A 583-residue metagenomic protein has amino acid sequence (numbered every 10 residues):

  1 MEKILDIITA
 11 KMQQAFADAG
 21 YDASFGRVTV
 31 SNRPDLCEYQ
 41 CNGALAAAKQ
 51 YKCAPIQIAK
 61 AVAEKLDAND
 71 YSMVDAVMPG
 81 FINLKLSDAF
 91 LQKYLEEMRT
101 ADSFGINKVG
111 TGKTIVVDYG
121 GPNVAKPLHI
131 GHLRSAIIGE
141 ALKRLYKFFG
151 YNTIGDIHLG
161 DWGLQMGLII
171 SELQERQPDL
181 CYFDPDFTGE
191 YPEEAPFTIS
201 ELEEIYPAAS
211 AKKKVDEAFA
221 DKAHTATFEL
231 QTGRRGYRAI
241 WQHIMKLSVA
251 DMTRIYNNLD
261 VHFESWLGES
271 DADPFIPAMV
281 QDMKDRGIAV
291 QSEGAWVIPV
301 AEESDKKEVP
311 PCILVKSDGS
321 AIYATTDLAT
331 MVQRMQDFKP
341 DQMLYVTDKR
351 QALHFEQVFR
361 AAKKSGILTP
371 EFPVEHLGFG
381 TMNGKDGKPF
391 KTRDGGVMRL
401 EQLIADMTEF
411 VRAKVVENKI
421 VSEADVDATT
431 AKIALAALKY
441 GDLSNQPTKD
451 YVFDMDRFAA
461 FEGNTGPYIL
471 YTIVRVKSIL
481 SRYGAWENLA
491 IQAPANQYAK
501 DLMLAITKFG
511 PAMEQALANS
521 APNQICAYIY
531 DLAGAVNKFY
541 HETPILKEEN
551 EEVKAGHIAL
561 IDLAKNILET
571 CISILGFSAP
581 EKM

Functional and structural regions predicted by a protein language model:
M1-Q92, V109-M583: Non-catalytic interaction-recognition regions
F90-F104: Secondary-structure boundary elements
